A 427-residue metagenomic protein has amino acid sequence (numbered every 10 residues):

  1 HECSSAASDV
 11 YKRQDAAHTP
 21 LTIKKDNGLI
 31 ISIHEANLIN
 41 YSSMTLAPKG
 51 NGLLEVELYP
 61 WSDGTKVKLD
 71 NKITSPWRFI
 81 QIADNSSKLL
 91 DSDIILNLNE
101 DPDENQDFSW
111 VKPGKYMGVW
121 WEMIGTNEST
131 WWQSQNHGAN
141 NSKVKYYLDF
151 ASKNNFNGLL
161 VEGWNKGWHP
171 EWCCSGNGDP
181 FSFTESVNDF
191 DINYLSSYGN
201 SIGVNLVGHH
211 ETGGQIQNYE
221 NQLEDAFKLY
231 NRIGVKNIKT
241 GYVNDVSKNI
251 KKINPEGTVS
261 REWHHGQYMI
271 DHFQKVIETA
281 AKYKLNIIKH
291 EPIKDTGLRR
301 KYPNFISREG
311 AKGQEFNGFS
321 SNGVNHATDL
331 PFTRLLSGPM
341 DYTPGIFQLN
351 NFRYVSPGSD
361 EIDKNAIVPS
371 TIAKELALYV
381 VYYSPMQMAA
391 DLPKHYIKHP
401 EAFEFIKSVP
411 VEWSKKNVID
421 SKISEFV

Functional and structural regions predicted by a protein language model:
H1-A7, Y11: Single conserved hydrophobic/aromatic residue that forms the stacking wall/gate of nucleotide- or nucleobase-binding
A6, N155, I233-G234: Short loop/turn motifs at secondary-structure junctions
D9-H210: Conserved structural scaffold segments of CAZyme catalytic domains across common CAZy folds
K72, W110, N140, V144 (+9 more regions): Active-site-proximal structural scaffolding
A151, I287, V381: Conserved, mostly hydrophobic/aromatic
G163-I362: Aromatic- and carboxylate-enriched substrate-binding clefts and catalytic-loop regions of carbohydrate-active enzymes
V355-L376, V380-Y382, Q387: Long hydrophobic segments that form regular secondary structure
D391-V427: Glycan-recognition and catalytic regions of carbohydrate-active enzymes
